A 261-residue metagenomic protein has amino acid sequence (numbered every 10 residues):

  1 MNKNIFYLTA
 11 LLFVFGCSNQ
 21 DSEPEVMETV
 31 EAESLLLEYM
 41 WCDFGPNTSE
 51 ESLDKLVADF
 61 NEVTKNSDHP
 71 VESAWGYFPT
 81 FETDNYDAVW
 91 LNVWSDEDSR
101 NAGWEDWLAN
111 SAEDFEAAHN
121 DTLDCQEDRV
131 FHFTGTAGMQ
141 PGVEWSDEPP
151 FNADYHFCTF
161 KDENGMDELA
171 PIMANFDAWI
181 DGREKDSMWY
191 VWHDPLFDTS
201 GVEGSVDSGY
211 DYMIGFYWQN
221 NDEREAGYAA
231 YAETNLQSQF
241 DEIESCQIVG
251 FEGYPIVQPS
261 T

Functional and structural regions predicted by a protein language model:
M1-K3, S18, V30: Generic cytosolic/nucleocytoplasmic N-terminal low-complexity/intrinsically disordered segments
N2-A10: Sec-dependent signal peptide recognition, specifically the positively charged N-region followed immediately by
V14-G16: C-terminal motif of bacterial Sec signal peptides marking the signal peptidase cleavage site
Q20-T261: Short S/T/G/P-rich N-terminal loop/turn motif that feeds into the first structured element of a domain
